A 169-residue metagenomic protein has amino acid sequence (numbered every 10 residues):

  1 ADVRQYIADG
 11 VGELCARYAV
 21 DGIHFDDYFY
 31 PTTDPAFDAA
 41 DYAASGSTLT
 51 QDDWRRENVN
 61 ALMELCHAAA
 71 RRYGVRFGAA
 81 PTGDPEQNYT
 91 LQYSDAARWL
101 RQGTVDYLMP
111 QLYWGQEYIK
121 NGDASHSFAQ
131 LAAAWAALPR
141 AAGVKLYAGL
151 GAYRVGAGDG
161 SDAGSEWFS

Functional and structural regions predicted by a protein language model:
A1-Q102, Y113-W114: Polysaccharide-binding and catalytic clefts of secreted carbohydrate-active enzymes
T32-L49, G122-L150: Short acidic, glycine/proline-enriched helix-loop-strand junctions
T32-P35, Q87-Y89, Q116-S127, G156-S165: Extracytoplasmic/secreted cell-surface and envelope-processing proteins
N58-E64, Q92-Y93, A124-A134, S165-S169: Well-ordered, non-membrane alpha-helical segments in soluble/globular domains
G74-E86, A132-S169: Active-site clefts of carbohydrate-active enzymes
G103-V105, V144: Short, proline-enriched alpha-helix->beta-strand connector loops that line the catalytic pocket of alpha/beta-hydrolase
D106-I119, D123, A148: Loop/turn-rich, solvent-exposed surfaces of beta-rich toroidal or solenoidal domains
